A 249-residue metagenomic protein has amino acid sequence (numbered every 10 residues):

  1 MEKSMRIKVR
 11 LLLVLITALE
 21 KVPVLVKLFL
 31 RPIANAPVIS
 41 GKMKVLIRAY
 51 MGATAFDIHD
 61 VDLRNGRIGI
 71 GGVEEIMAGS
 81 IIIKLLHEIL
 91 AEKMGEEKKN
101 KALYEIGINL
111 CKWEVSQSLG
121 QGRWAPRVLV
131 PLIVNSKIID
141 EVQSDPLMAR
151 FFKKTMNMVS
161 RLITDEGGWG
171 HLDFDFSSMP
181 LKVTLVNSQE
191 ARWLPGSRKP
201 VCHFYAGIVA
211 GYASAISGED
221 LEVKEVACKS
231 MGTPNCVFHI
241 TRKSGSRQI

Functional and structural regions predicted by a protein language model:
M1-K182, S188-H203, K229-N235, T241-I249: N-terminal accessory segment detector
M158, V209-Y212, K224: Residue-level detector of functional hotspots within protein domains
K182, V186-N187, I208, Y212: Non-catalytic recognition/regulatory regions in large multidomain proteins
H203-G218: Active-site helix/loop of acyl-thioester processing domains in fatty-acid/polyketide metabolism, spanning hotdog-fold
S217-E219, Q248-I249: Flexible helix-coil linker/hinge segments at domain or subdomain boundaries
E219-C228: Low-complexity, intrinsically disordered Gly/Pro/Thr-rich segments
